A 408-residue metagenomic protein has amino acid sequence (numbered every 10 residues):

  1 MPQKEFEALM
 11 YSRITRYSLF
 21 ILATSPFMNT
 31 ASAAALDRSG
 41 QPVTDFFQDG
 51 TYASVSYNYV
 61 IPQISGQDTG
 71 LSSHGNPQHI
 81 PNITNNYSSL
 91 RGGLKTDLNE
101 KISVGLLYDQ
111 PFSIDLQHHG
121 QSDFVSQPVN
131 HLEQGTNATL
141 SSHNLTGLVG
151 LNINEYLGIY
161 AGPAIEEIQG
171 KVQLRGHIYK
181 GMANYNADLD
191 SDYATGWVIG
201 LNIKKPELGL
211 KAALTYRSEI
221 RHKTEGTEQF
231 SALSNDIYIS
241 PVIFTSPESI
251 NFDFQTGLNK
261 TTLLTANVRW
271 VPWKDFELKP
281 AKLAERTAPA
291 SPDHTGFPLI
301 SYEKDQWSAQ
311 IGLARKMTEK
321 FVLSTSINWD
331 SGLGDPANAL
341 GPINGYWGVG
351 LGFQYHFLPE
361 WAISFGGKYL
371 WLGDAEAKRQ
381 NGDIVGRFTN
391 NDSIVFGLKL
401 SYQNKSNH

Functional and structural regions predicted by a protein language model:
M1, P26, F46-Q48, Q255 (+2 more regions): Generic structural signal for beta-strand residues in well-ordered domains
M1-R13: N-terminal secretory signal peptides that target proteins for export/translocation
Q3-K4, F27, E207: Generic low-complexity segments that are intrinsically disordered, proline-rich and/or Lys/Arg-biased
K4-E7, L22, H79, G147: Detector for intrinsically disordered, low-structure N-terminal pre-sequences
F6-E7, R16-L19, W371: Sequence-pattern detector for short linear motifs and compositional/periodic biases rather than a specific fold
Y11-S18, S25-H119: N-terminal, post-signal peptide beta-strand-biased segments of exported outer-membrane/organellar beta-barrel and other
A34-L36, G66-S72, S89, D97-H408: Outer-membrane beta-barrel porins/channels
